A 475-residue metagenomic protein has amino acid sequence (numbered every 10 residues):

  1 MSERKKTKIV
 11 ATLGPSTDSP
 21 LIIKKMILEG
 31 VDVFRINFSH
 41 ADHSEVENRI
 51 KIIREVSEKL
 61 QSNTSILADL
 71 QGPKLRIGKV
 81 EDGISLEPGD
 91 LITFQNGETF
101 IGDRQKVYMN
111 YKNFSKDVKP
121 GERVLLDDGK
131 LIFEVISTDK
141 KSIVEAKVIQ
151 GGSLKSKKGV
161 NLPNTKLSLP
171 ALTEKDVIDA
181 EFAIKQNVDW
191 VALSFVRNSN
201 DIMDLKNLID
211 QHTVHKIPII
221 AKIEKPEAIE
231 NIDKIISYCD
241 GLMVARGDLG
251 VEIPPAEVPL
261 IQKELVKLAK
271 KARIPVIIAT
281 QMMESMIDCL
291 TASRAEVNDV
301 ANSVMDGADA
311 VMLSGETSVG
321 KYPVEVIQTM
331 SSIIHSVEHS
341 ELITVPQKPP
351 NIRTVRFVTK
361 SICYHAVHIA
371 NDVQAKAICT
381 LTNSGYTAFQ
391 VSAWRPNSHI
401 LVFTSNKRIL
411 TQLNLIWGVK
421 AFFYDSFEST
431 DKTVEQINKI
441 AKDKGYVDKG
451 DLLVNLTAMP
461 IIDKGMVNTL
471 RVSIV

Functional and structural regions predicted by a protein language model:
M1-V475: Non-catalytic helical/linker scaffolds that mediate oligomerization, partner binding, and domain coupling around large
